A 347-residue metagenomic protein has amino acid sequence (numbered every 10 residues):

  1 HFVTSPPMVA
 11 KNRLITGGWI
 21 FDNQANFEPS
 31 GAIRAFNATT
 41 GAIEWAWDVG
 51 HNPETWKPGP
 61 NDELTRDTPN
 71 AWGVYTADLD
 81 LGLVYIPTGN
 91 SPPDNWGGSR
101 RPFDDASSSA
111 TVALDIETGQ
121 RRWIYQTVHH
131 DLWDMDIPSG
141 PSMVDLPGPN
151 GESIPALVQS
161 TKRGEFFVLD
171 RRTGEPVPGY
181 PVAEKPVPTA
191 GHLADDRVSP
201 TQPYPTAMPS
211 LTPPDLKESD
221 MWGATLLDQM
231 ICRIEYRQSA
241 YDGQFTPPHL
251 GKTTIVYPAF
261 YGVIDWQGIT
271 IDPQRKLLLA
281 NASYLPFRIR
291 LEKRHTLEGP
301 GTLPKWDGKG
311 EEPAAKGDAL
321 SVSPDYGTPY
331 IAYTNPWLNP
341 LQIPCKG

Functional and structural regions predicted by a protein language model:
H1-G347: A fold-level detector for beta-propeller and closely related beta-sheet-rich head/sensor domains
